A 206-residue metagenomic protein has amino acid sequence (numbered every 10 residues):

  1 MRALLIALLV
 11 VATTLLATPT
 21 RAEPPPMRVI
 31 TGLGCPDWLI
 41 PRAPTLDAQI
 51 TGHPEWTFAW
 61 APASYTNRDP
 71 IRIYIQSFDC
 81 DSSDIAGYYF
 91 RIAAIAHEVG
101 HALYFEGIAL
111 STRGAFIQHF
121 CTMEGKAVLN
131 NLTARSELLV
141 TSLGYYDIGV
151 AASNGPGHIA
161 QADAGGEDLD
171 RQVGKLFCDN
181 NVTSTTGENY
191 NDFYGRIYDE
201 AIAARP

Functional and structural regions predicted by a protein language model:
M1-L4: Positively charged n-region of N-terminal signal peptides that target proteins for export
I6-L15: Bacterial N-terminal signal peptides
T18-A22: Sec/Tat signal peptide C-region and signal peptidase I cleavage site
E23-I75: Auxiliary, metal-adjacent structural segments of Zn-dependent hydrolase domains
A59-R91, V99-A102, E106: Active-site scaffold of zinc-dependent metalloenzymes
Y89, S136-P206: Long, well-structured alpha-helical subdomains associated with metal-dependent extracellular/ecto-lumenal hydrolases
V99-G114, K126, L139: Catalytic Zn2+-binding segment of zinc metalloproteases
A115-I148: Post-HExxH zinc-binding segment in Zn-dependent metallohydrolases
